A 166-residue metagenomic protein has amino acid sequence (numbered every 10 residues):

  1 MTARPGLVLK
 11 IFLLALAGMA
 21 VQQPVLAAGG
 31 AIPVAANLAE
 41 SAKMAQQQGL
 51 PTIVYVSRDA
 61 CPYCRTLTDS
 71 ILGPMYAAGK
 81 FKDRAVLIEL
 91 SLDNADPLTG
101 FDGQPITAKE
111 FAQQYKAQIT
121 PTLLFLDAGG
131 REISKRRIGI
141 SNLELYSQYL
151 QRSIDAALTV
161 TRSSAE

Functional and structural regions predicted by a protein language model:
M1-F12: Bacterial N-terminal signal peptides that target proteins for export
K10-A20: Bacterial N-terminal signal peptides
V21-A27: Sec/Tat signal peptide C-region and signal peptidase I cleavage site
V34-P51: A short beta-strand-turn-helix
G49-T52, S57-A60, I119: Short pre-active-site segment immediately N-terminal to redox-active cysteine/selenocysteine motifs in thiol-based
L50, D69-S91: Conserved helix-turn-beta segment immediately C-terminal to the redox Cys motif in thioredoxin-like folds
V56-S70: Conserved redox-active cysteine motifs that mediate thiol-disulfide chemistry, especially di-cysteine Cys-X(1-2)-Cys
G73, E110-T159: Non-catalytic, surface beta->alpha helical segment in thiol-disulfide oxidoreductase systems
